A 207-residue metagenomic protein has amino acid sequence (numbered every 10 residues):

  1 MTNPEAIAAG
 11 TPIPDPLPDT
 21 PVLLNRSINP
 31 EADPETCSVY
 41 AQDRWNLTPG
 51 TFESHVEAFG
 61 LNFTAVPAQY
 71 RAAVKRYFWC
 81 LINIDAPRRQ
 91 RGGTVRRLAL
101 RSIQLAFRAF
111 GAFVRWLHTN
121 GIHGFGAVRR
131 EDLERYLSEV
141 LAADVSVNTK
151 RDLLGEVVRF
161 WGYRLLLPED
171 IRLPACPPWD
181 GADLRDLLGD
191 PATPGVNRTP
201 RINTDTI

Functional and structural regions predicted by a protein language model:
M1-I207: Charge-rich, intrinsically disordered N-terminal extensions that act as flexible nucleic-acid engagement or regulatory
